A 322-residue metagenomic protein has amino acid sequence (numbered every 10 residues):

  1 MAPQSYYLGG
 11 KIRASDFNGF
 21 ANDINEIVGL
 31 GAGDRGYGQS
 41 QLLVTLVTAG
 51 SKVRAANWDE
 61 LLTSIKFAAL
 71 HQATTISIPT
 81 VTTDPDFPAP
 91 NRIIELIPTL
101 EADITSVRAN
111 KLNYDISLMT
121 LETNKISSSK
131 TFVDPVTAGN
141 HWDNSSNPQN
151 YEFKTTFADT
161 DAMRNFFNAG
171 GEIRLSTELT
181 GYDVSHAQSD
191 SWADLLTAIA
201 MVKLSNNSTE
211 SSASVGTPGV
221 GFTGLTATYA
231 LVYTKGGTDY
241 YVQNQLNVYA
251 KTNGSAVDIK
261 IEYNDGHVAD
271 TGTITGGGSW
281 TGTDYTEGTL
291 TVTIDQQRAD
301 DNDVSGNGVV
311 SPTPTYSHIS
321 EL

Functional and structural regions predicted by a protein language model:
M1-S128: Extracellular "spike/adhesin" assembly and maturation modules and analogous cytosolic coiled-coil scaffolds
F17, I97-L100, F153-T155, L175-T177 (+3 more regions): Generic structural hydrophobic/aromatic packing signal, biased to beta-strands
V44, I76, L121, S128-K130 (+4 more regions): Hydrophobic transmembrane signal anchors and adjacent membrane-proximal interface regions, especially in viral
L112-G181: Solvent-exposed, flexible loop/coil segments flanking beta-strands in beta-rich domains
I116, F132, W142, M163-F167 (+6 more regions): Extended hydrophobic/Leu-rich segments
R164-A187, S305-S320: Secretory N-termini
S185-A198: Long, acidic (Asp/Glu-rich), low-complexity accessory segments flanking structured domains
V202-L322: Extended, charged low-complexity segments that frequently continue into or abut oligomerization scaffolds
